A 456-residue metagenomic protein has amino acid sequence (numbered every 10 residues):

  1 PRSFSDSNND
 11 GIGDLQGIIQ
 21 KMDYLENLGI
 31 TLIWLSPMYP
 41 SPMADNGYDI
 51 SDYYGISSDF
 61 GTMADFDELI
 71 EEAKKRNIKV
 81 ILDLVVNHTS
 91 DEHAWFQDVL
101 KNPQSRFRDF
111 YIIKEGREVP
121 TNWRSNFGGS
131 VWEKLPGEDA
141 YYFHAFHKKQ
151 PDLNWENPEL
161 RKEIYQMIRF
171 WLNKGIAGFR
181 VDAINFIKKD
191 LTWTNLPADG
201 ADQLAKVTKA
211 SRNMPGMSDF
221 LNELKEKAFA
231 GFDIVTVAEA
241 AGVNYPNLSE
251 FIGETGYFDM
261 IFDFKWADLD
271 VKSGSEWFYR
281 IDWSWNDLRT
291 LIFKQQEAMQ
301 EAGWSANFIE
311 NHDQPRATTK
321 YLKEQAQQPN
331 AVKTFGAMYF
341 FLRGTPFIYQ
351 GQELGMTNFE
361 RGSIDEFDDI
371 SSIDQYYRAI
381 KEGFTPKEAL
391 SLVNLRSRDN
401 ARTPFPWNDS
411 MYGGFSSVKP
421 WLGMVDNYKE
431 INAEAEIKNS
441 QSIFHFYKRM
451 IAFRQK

Functional and structural regions predicted by a protein language model:
P1-K456: Active-site and adjacent substrate-binding regions of carbohydrate-active enzymes
